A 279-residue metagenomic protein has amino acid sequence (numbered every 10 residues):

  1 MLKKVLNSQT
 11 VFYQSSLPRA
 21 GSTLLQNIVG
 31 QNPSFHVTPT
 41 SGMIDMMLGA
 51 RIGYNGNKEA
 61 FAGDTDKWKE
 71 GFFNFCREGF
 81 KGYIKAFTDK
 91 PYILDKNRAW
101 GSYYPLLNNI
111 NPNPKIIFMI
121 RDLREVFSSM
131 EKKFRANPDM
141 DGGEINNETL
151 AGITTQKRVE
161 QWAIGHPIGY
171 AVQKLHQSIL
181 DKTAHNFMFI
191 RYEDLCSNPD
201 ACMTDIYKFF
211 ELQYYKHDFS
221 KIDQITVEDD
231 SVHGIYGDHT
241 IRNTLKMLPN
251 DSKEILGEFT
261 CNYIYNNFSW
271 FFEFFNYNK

Functional and structural regions predicted by a protein language model:
M1-F12, W162-I164, V172, H176-D181 (+1 more regions): PAPS-dependent sulfotransferases, especially Golgi type II membrane carbohydrate sulfotransferases
M1-G79, F87: PAPS-dependent sulfotransferase catalytic core
Q9, A20, G79, A99-S102 (+2 more regions): Short, conserved clusters of charged catalytic residues that mark active-site and nucleotide-handling motifs
Y13, L24, K115, R191 (+1 more regions): Amphipathic alpha-helical recognition patches that constitute DNA-binding helices
M43-D45, R124-F127, I222-D223: Short gly/pro/ser/thr-enriched loop/turn and capping motifs at secondary-structure boundaries
M43-G49, L195, S269-K279: C-terminal/domain-terminus segments
Y83-K85, Y104-P105: Phosphate-binding/switch loop-helix module in NTP-utilizing enzymes
P91, D95-H217, S231-I241: PAPS-dependent sulfotransferase catalytic domain
